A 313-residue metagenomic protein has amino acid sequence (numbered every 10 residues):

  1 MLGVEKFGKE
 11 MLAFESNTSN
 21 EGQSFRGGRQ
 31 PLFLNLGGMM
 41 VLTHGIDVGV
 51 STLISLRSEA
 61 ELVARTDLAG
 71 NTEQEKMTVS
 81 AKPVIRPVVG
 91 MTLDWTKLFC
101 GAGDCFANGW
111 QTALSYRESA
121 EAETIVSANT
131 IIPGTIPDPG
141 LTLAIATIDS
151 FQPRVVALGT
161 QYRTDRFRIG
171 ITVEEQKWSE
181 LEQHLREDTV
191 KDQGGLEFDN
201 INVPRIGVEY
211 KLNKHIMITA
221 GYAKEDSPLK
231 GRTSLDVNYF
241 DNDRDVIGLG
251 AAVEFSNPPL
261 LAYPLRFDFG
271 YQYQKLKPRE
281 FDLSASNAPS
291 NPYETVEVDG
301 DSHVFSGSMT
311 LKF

Functional and structural regions predicted by a protein language model:
M1-F313: Outer-membrane beta-barrel porins/channels
